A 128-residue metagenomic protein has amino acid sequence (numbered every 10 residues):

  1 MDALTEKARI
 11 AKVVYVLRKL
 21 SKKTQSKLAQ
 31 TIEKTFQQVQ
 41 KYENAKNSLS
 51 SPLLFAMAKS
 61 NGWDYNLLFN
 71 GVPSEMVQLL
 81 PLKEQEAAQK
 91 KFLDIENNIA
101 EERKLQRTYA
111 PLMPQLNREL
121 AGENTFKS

Functional and structural regions predicted by a protein language model:
M1-I10: A detector for short, charged/polar N-terminal pre-domain segments
K12-L28, A56: Short basic helix-loop element that most often maps to the first helix and adjoining turn of HTH DNA-binding modules
K22-K41: Short alpha-helical DNA-recognition segment
N44: Short, conserved catalytic or interaction motifs in soluble domains
P52-L68: DNA major-groove recognition helix of helix-turn-helix/homeodomain DNA-binding modules
F69-K104: Short, charged recognition helix plus adjacent turn of helix-turn-helix-like nucleic-acid-binding domains
I95-S128: C-terminal regulatory/oligomerization modules of transcriptional regulators
